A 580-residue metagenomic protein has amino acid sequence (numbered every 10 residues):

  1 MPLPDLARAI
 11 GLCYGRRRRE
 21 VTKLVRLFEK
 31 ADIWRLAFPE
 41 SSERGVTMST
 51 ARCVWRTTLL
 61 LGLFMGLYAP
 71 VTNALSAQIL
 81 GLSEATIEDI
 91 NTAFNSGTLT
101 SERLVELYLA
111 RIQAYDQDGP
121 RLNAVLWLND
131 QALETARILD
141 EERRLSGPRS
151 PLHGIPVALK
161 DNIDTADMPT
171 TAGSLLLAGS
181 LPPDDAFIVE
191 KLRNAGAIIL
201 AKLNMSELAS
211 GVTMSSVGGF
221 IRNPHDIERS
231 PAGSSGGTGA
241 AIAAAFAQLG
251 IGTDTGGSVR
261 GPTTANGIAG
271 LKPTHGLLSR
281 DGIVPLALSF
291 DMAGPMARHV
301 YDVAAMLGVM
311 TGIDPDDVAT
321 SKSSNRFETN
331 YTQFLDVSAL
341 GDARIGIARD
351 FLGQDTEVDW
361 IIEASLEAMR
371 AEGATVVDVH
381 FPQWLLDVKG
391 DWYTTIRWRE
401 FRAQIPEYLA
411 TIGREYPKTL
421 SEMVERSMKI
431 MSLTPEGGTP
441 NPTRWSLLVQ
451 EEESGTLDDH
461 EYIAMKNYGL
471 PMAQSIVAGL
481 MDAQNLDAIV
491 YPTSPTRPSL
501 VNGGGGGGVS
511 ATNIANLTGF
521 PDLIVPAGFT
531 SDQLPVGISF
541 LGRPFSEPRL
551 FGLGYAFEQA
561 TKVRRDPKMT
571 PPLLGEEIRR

Functional and structural regions predicted by a protein language model:
A31-T47: Short, Lys/Arg-enriched N-terminal segments with co-localized hydrophobic residues within the first ~10-30 amino acids
V46-L59: Bacterial N-terminal signal peptides that target proteins for export
T57-P70: Bacterial N-terminal signal peptides
L75-T171, L175-A178, L208-S210, K322-S323 (+4 more regions): Short, well-ordered alpha-helical
G97, G154, N194, F246 (+3 more regions): Glycine-rich, small-residue loops and helix-cap segments that act as flexible hinges at active-site edges
A114, A244-R349, E363-E372, E407-T411 (+1 more regions): Structural helix-boundary/capping segments
L152-A293, V318-K322, G346-A348, I489-G508: Short glycine/serine-rich loop/turn segments
H153-A172, F334-A348, W398-A473, A478 (+1 more regions): Short helix-loop capping/hinge segments that flank enzyme active sites or metal/cofactor-binding pockets
